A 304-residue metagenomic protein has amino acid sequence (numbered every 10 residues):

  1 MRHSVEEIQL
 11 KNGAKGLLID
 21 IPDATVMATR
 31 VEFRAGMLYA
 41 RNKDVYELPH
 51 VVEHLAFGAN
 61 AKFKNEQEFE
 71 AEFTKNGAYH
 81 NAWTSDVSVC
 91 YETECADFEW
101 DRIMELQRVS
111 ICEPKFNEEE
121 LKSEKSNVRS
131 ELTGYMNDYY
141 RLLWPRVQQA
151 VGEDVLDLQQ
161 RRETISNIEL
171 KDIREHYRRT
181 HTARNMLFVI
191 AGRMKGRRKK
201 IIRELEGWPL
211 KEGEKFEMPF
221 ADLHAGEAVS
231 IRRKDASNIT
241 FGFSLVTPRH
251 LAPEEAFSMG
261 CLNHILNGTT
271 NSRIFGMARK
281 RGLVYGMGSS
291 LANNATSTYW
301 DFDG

Functional and structural regions predicted by a protein language model:
M1-E68, R174-M277: His/Glu-rich zincin catalytic helix
Q9, A59, Q67-K215, F220 (+3 more regions): Charge-rich, well-structured scaffold segments of protease-associated domains
